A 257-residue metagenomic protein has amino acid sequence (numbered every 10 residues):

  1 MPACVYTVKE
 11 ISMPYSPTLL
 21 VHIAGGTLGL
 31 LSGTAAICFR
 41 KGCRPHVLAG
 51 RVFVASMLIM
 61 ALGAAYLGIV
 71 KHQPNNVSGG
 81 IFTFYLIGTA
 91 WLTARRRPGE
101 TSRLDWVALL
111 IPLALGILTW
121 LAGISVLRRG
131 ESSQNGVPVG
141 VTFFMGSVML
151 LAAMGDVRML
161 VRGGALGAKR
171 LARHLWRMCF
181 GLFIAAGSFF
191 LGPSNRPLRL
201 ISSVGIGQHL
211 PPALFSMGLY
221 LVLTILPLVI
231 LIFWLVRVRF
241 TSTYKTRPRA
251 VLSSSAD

Functional and structural regions predicted by a protein language model:
C4-D257: Alpha-helical membrane insertion/targeting regions
